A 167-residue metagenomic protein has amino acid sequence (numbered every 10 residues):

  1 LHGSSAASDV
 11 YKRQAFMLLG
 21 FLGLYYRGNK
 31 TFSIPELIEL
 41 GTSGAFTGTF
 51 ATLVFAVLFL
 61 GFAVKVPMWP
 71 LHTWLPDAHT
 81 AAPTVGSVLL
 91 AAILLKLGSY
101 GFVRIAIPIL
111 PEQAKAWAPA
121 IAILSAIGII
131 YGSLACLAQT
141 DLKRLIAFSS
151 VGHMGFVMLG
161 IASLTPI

Functional and structural regions predicted by a protein language model:
L1-A7, Y11: Single conserved hydrophobic/aromatic residue that forms the stacking wall/gate of nucleotide- or nucleobase-binding
D9, R13-G20, T84-Y100, S150-S163: Small-residue-rich segments of transmembrane alpha-helices in multi-pass membrane proteins, especially helix faces
A15-H72, D77, F102-A120, S163-I167: Juxtamembrane/interfacial segments at transmembrane-helix boundaries in multi-pass membrane proteins
T47-T52, G128, I146, H153-F156: Aromatic-enriched alpha-helical transmembrane segments of multi-pass intramembrane proteins
A56, P119-C136: Transmembrane alpha-helical segments of multi-pass small-molecule transport proteins
V66-T80, I130-S149: C-terminal ends of transmembrane helices
L89, A122, I146-A147: Hydrophobic/aromatic positions within or immediately flanking transmembrane alpha-helices of multi-pass small-molecule
